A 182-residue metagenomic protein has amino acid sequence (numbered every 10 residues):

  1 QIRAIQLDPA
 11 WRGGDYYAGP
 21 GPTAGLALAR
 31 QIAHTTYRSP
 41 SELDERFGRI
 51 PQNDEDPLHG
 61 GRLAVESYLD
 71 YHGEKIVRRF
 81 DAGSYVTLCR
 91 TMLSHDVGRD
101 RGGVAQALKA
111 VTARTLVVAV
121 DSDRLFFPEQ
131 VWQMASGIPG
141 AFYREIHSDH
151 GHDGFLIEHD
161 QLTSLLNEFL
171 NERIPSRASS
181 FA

Functional and structural regions predicted by a protein language model:
Q1-K75: Alpha/beta-hydrolase-fold enzymes
L58, K75-D81, R90-L93: Active-site-proximal cap/loop segments of hydrolase catalytic domains
Y71-H72, T87-A107: Active-site nucleophile elbow and catalytic-triad environment of alpha/beta-hydrolase enzymes
K75, M92-D96, D121-F126: Acidic catalytic loop of the alpha/beta-hydrolase fold
G83-R90, S164: Feature representing long, continuous alpha-helical segments
D100-A105, A113, R124-S136: Short alpha-helix in the alpha/beta-hydrolase fold that links the catalytic acid
V111, V117-A119: Short beta-strand/loop motif that positions the catalytic acidic residue of the alpha/beta-hydrolase fold
W132-Q133, G140-A182: Catalytic active-site module of serine/aspartate enzymes centered on a nucleophile-bearing elbow/loop
